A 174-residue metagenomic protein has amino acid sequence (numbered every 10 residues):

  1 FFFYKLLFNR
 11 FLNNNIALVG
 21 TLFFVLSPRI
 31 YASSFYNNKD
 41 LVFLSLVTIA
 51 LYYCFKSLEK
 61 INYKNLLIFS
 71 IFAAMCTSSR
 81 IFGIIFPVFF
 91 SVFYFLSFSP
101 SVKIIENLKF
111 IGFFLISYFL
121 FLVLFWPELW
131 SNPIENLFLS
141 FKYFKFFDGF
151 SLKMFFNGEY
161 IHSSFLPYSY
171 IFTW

Functional and structural regions predicted by a protein language model:
F2, F23, V42-E59, I68-A73: Specific aromatic-rich, kink-prone transmembrane helix
F3-L26, E59-K64, I68: Transmembrane-helix signature of polytopic, membrane-embedded enzymes that assemble or transfer cell-envelope glycans
A17-V25, A32, Y52, A73-T77: Short helix- or helix-capping micro-motifs that position conserved polar/aromatic residues at function-defining sites
L18-L22, L66-L67, I71, I84 (+1 more regions): Hydrophobic alpha-helical transmembrane segments
F35-V42: Short acidic/glycine- and proline-prone juxtamembrane loop motifs at membrane-interface regions of multi-pass membrane
L44-S45, L67-F69, F82-S97: Transmembrane-embedded, aromatic-rich helix segments that form part of the hydrophobic channel/pocket engaging
F93-W174: Transmembrane-lumen/periplasm boundary regions of multi-pass, lipid-linked membrane glycan transferases
